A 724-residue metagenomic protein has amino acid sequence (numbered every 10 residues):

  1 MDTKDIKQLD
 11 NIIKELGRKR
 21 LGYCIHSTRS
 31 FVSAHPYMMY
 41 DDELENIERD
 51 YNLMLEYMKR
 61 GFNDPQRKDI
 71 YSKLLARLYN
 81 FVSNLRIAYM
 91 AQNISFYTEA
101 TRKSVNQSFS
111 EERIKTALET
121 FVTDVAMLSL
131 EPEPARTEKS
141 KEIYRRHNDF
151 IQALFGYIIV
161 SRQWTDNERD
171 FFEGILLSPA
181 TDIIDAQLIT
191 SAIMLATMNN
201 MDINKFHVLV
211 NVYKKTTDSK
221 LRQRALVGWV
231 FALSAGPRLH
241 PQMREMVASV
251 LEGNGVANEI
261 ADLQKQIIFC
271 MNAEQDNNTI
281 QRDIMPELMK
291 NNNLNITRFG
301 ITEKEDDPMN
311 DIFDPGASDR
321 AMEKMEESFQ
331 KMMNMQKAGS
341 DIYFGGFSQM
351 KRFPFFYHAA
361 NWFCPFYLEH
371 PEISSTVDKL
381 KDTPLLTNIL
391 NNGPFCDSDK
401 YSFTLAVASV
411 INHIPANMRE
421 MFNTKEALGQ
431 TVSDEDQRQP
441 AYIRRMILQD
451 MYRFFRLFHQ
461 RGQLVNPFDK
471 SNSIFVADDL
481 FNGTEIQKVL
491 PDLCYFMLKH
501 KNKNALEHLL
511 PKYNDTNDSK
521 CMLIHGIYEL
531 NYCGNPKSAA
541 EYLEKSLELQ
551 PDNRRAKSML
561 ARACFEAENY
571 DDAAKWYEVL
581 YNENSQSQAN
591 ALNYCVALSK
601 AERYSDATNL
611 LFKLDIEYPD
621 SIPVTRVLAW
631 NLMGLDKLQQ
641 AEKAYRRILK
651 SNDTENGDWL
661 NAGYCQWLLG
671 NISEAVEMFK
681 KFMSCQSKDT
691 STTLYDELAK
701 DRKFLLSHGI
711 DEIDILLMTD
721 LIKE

Functional and structural regions predicted by a protein language model:
V230-G255, Y664-T690, L717: TPR/TPR-like (Sel1-like) alpha-helical repeat modules
F231, Y495, I527-Y528, R562 (+3 more regions): Residue-level recognition of tetratricopeptide repeat
N361-R562: Alpha-solenoid helical-repeat scaffolds
V489, C521-M522, A556, N590 (+3 more regions): TPR alpha-solenoid repeat register
H500, Y532-C533, A567, A601 (+2 more regions): Structural motif corresponding to the intra-repeat A-B loop/turn of tetratricopeptide repeats
K512-Y513, K545-S546, A573, V579-L580 (+3 more regions): Canonical positions in the second alpha-helix
